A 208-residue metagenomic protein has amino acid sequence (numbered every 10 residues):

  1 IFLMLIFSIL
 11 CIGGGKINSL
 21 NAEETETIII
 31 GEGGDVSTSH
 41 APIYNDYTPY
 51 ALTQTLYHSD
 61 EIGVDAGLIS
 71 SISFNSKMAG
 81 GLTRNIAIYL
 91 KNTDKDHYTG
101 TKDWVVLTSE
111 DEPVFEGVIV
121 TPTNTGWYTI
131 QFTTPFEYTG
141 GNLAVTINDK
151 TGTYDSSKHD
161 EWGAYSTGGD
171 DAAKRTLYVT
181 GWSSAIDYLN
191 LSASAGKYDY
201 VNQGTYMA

Functional and structural regions predicted by a protein language model:
F2-G13: Bacterial N-terminal signal peptides
I9, L20, T38-H40, D60 (+5 more regions): Compositionally biased regions
I12-A51, D187-A208: Boundary/junction segments of secreted and surface-exposed precursor proteins
K16-N18, G34-S37, S70, D103 (+7 more regions): Polar low-complexity intrinsically disordered regions enriched in Ser/Thr and small residues
T27-I29, T53-Y57, S71-S73, A87-Y89 (+4 more regions): Ordered hydrophobic segments in well-structured contexts
G31-G33, N142-A208: Proprotein-processing/basic-patch segments
G34-K77: A short beta-strand-loop element at or near the start of a globular domain
M78-D170, G181: Aromatic- and Gly/Pro-enriched, solvent-exposed loop/edge beta-strand patches characteristic of beta-rich domains
